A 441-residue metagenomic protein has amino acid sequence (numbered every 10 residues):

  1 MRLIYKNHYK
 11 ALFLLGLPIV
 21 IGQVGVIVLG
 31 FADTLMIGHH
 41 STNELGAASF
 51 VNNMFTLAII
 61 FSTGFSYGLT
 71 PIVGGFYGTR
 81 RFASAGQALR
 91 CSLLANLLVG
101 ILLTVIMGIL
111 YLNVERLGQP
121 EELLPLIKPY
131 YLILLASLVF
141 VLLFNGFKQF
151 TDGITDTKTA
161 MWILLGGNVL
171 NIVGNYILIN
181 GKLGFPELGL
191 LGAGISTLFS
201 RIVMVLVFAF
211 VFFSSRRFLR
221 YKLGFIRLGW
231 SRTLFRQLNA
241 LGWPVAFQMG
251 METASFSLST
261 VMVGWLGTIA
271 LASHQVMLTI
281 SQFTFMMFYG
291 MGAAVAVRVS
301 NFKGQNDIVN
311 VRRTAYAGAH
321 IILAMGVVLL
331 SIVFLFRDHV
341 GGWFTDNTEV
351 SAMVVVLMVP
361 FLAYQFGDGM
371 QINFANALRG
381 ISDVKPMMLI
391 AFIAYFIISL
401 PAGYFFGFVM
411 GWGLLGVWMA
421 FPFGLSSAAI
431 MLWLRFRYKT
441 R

Functional and structural regions predicted by a protein language model:
M1-I19, V73-V139, F185-G242, V299-Y364 (+1 more regions): Short alpha-helical transmembrane segments in multi-pass integral membrane proteins
L3-L35, H39-H40, T56-G68, I72 (+5 more regions): N-terminal transmembrane alpha-helices
F13, L17, L29, F65 (+14 more regions): Residue-level signal for transmembrane alpha-helical positions in Major Facilitator Superfamily
L14-D33, I133, F144, G167 (+5 more regions): Transmembrane helical elements of multi-pass membrane transporters/channels
I19, Q23, T34-L35, P71 (+15 more regions): Transmembrane alpha-helix boundary and packing residues in multipass membrane permease domains and related
V24, V28-G46, V114-E121, I177-L190 (+5 more regions): Helix-terminus/linker motif at the lipid-water interface of multi-pass membrane proteins
L45-G108, V141-T155, T159-A160, T260 (+3 more regions): Small-residue-rich hydrophobic transmembrane alpha-helices
S66, L134-D152, A160-N168, A193-F208 (+6 more regions): Short runs within selected transmembrane alpha-helices of multi-pass transporters and secretion channels
